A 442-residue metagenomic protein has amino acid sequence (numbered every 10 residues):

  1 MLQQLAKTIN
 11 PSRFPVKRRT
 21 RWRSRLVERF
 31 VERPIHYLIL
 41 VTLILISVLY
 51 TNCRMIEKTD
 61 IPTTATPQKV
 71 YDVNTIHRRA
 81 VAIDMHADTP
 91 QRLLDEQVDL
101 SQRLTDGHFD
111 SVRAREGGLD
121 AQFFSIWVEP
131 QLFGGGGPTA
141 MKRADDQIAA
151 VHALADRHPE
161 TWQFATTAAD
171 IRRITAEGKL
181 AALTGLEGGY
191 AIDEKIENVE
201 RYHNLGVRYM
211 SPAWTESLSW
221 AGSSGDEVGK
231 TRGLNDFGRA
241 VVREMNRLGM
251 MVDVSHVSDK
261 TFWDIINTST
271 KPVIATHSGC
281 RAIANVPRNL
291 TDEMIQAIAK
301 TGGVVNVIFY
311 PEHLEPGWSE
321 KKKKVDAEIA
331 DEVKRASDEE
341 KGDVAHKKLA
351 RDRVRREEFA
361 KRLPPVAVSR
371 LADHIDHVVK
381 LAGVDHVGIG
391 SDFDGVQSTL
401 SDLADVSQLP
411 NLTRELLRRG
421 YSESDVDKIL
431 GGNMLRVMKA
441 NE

Functional and structural regions predicted by a protein language model:
L2-R232, N285-E442: N-terminal hydrophobic targeting/anchoring segments and the immediately downstream early-domain regions of hydrolases
A87-T89, H256-D259, C280, G395: Short, glycine/acidic-enriched loop or turn micro-motifs at the edges of active sites
K195-V199, T261-K271: Distinct, well-ordered alpha-helical segments
N198, F237-V241, R247, T261 (+2 more regions): Short, hydrophobic/aromatic alpha-helical segments in well-folded domains
K230-F237, D253-S258, L290: Short, contiguous, pocket-lining structural segments that sit at or immediately flank catalytic/ligand-binding sites
K230-N246, I265-A275: Alpha-helix-loop-beta-strand connector modules within alpha/beta enzyme cores
A240-V254, S258-T261, M294-K300: Substrate-binding cleft of carbohydrate-active enzyme catalytic domains
V257, S278-G279, I308-E312: Histidine- and/or cysteine-centered catalytic micro-motif in compact active-site loops
